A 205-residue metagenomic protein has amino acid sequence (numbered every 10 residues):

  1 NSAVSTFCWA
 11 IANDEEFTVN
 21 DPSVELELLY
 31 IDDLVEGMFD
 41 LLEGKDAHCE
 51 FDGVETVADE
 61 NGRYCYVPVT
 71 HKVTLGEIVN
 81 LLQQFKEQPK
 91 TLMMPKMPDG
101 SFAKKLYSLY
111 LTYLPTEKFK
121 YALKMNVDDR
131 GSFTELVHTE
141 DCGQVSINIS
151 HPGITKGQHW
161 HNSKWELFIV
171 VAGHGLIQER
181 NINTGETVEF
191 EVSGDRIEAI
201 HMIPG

Functional and structural regions predicted by a protein language model:
N1-E27, I31-K45: NAD(P)-dependent short-chain dehydrogenase/reductase
S2, L29, T70-V73, W165 (+1 more regions): Residue-level signal for the nucleotide or nucleotide-sugar donor/cofactor binding architecture
T18, T155-G157, L176, R196-I200 (+1 more regions): Histidine-centered metal-chelating micro-motifs
L28, Q158-W160, W165-V170, A199-I200: His/acidic/aromatic-lined binding-pocket segments of jelly-roll/cupin-type domains and related regulatory beta-sandwich
D33, D40-M125: Mid/C-terminal beta-alpha module of Rossmann-like enzyme folds, strongest in SDR-family dehydrogenases/epimerases
C65, S163-I182: Glycine- and acidic-residue-biased ligand/ion/polar-headgroup-sensing regions
F119-Q158: A short glycine-rich, His/Asp/Glu-containing loop-to-beta-strand
N181-G205: Short acidic-glycine-tyrosine-enriched beta hairpin
